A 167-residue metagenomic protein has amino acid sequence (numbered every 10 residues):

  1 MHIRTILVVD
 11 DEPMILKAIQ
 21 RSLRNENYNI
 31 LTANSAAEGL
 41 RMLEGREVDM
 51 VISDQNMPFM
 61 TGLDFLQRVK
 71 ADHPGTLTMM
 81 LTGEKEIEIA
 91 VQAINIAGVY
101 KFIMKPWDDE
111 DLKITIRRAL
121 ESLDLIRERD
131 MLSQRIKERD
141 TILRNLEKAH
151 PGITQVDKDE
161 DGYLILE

Functional and structural regions predicted by a protein language model:
D10, D54, T82: Active-site residues of response regulator receiver
P13-T32: Two-component/phosphorelay signaling modules centered on CheY-like receiver
T32-R41, G62: Helix N-cap/capping motif at the beta->alpha junctions
R41, L63-G75, Q92: Short amphipathic alpha-helix used as the core "switch/output" element in two-component signaling
M57: Receiver (REC) domain active-site loop signature in two-component systems and cognate sites in sensor histidine kinases
D64, K85-F102: Alpha4 helix (beta4-alpha4-beta5 surface) of REC/receiver domains from two-component response regulators
E86, W107-L120, D124: C-terminal output helix
M131-E167: C-terminal output/effector regions of signal-responsive regulators
